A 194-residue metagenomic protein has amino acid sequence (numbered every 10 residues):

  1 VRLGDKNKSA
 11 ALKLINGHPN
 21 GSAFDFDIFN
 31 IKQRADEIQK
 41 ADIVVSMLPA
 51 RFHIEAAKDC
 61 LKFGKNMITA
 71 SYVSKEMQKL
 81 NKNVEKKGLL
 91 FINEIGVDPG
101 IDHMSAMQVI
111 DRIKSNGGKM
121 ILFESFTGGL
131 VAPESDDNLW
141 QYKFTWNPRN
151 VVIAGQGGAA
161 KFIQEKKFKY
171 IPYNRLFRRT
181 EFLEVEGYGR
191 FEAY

Functional and structural regions predicted by a protein language model:
R2-L3: Conserved beta-strand positions in the Rossmann-like core of class I SAM-dependent methyltransferases
N7-A10, S74: Helix N-cap at the beta1-alpha1 junction of Rossmann-like dinucleotide-binding domains, i.e., the first residues
L14-G21: Short, conserved SAM-binding/catalytic segment of Class I S-adenosyl-L-methionine-dependent methyltransferases
D25-K40: Conserved Rossmann-fold cofactor-binding substructure of NAD(P)-dependent oxidoreductases
I38-M47, M67-T69: N-terminal Rossmann-like NAD(P) cofactor-binding module of classical short-chain dehydrogenase/reductase
D59-M77: ADP-ribose/adenylate-binding Rossmann-like module
S71-N93: Rossmann-fold NAD(P)-binding glycine/threonine-rich loop
L89-Y194: Rossmann-like dinucleotide-binding core of oxidoreductases
